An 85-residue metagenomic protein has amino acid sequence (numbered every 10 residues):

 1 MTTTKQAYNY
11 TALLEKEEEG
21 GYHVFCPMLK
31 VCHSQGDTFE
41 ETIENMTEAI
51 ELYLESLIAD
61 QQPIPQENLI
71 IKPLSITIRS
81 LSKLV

Functional and structural regions predicted by a protein language model:
M1-Y10, E44-V85: Short, charged, surface-exposed hinge/linker loops at domain edges that act as mobile lids or interdomain connectors
Y10, Y22, C32-S34: Structural detector for hydrophobic anchor residues on beta-strands
L14-L29: Short aromatic-glycine-(Arg/Gly/Cys) micro-motifs in beta-strand/loop hairpins
E15-K16, V31, E44, S56: Short, flexible coil/turn micro-motifs enriched in small/turn-prone residues
E18-E19, S34, T47, A59: Short glycine/serine/threonine-biased micro-segments
E19, V31, L81-K83: Generic "edge-of-domain/loop-turn" microfeature
P27, D37, Q62: Flexible, active-site-adjacent loop/turn segments at secondary-structure boundaries
K30-E40: A short, exposed loop/beta-hairpin motif centered on an aromatic-Gly-Thr core
